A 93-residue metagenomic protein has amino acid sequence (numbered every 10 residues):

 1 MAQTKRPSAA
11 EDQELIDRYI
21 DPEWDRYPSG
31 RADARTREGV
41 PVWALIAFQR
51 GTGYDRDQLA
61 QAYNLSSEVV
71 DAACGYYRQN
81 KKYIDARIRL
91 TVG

Functional and structural regions predicted by a protein language model:
M1-Q13: General nucleic-acid-binding
I16-P41: Short, Lys/Arg-enriched anionic-surface-contact patches
E38-Y54: Short, amphipathic alpha-helical "recognition" segments used to contact nucleic acids or chromatin
Q58-Q61: Short alpha-helical "recognition helix" segments of helix-turn-helix
E68-Q79: Major-groove recognition helix of helix-turn-helix-like DNA-binding domains
Y83-G93: Short Lys/Arg-enriched helix C-cap and helix-to-coil transition segments that create basic nucleic-acid-contact patches
